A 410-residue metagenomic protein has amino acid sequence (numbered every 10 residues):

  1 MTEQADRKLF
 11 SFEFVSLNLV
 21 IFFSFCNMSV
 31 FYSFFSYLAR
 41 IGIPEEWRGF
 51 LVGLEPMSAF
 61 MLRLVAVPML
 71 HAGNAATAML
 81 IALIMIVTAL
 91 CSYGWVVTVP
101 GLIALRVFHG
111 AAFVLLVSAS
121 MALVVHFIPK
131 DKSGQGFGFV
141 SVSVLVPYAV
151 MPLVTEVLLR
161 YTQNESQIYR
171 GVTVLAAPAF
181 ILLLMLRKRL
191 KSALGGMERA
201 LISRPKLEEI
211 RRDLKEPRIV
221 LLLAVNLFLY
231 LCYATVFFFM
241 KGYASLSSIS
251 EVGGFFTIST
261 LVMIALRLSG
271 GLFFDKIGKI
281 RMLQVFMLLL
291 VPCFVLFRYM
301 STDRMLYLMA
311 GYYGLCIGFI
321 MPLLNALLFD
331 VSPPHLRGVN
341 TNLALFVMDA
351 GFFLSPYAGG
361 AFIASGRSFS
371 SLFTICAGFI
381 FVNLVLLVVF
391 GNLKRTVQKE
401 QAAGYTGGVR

Functional and structural regions predicted by a protein language model:
T2-F10, L190-L223, Y405-V409: Juxtamembrane intracellular "pre-TM" segments in multi-pass secondary transporters
R7-P56, L221, V225, Y230-Y243: Helix-loop boundary and gating motifs at the non-cytosolic
S29, P56-L64, Y148-A149, T260-L268 (+1 more regions): Residue-level signature of mid-helix packing/kink "hotspots" within the transmembrane helices of 12-pass Major
L62-N74, R267-G278, I363-A364: Helix-to-loop junctions at the C-terminal end of transmembrane segments in multipass secondary transporters
T77-C91, R281-V295: Structural signature of the two symmetry-related core transmembrane helices
P100-F108, R304-Y312: Paired small-residue
L105-S143: Cytoplasmic helix-loop-helix junction between adjacent transmembrane helices in 12-TM secondary transporters
I168-L184, F373-V389: Symmetry-related core transmembrane helices of the 12-TM Major Facilitator Superfamily/SLC fold
